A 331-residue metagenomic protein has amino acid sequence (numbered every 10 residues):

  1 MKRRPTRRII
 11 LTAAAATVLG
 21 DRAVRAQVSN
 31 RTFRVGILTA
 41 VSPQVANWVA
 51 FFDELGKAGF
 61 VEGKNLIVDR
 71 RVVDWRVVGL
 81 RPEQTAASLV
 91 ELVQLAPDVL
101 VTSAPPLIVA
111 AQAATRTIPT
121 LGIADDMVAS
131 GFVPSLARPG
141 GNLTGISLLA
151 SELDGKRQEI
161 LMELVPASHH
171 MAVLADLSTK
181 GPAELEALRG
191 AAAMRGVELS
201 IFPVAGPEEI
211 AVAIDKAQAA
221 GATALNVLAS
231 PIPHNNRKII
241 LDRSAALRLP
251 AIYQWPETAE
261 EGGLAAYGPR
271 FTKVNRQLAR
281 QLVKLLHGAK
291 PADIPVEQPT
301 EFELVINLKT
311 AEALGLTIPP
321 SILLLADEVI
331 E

Functional and structural regions predicted by a protein language model:
M1-E331: Short hydrophobic alpha-helices and adjacent helix-cap/hinge residues
